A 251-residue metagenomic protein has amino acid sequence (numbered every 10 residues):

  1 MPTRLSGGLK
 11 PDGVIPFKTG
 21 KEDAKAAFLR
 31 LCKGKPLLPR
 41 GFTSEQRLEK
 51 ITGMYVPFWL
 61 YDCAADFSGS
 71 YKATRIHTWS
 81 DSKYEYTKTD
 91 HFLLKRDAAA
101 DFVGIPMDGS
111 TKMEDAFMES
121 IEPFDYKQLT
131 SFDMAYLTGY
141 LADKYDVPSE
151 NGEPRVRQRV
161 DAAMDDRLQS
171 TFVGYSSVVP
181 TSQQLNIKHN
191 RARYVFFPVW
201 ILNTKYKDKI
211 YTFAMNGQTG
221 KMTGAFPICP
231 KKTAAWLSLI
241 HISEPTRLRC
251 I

Functional and structural regions predicted by a protein language model:
M1: Cys/His-rich metal-coordination motifs, chiefly Zn-binding "fingers/knuckles"
R4-K205: Charged, low-complexity helical/coil segments in non-catalytic cytosolic or luminal regions
R47, K232-W236: Alpha-helical transmembrane segments of integral membrane proteins
F197-T223: Extended, hydrophilic extramembrane loops/domains of integral membrane proteins
T219-T233: Membrane-interface, cytosolic juxtamembrane amphipathic helix immediately N-terminal to a transmembrane helix, enriched
I240-I251: Single conserved hydrophobic/aromatic residue that forms the stacking wall/gate of nucleotide- or nucleobase-binding
